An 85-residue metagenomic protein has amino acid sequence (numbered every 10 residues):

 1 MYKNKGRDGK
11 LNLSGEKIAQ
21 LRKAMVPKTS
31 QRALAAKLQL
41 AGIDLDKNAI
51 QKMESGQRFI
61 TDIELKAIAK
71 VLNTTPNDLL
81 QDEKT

Functional and structural regions predicted by a protein language model:
M1-P27: A short, Lys/Arg-rich alpha-helix, primarily the initiator
Y2-G9, K70, D78-T85: Short, charged recognition helix plus adjacent turn of helix-turn-helix-like nucleic-acid-binding domains
K23, Q39, S55, K84: Residue-level detection of the helix-turn-helix DNA-binding "recognition helix"
P27-K52: Short alpha-helical DNA-recognition segment
T61-D78: DNA major-groove recognition helix of helix-turn-helix/homeodomain DNA-binding modules
